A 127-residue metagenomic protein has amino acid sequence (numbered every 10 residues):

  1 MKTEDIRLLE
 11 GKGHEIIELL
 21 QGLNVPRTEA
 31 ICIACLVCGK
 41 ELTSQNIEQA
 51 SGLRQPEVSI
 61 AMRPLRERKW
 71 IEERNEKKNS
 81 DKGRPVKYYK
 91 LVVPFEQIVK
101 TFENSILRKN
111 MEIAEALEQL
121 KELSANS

Functional and structural regions predicted by a protein language model:
M1-L23, K77-N79: N-terminal leader segment of winged-helix/HTH proteins
L19-T28, T43, E76-V99: Short, cationic-aromatic polyanion-contact patches
A30-A34: Pre-recognition alpha-helix immediately N-terminal to the DNA-recognition helix within helix-turn-helix or winged-helix
N46-A50, L65: A short acidic, leucine-rich amphipathic alpha-helix
R54-E67: Short amphipathic alpha-helical interaction segments
K69, N75: Glycine-centered, phosphate/nucleic-acid-interacting loop/turn motifs that mediate DNA/RNA or nucleotide
V93-S127: Amphipathic alpha-helical dimerization/coiled-coil segments that flank or bridge DNA-binding/regulatory modules
